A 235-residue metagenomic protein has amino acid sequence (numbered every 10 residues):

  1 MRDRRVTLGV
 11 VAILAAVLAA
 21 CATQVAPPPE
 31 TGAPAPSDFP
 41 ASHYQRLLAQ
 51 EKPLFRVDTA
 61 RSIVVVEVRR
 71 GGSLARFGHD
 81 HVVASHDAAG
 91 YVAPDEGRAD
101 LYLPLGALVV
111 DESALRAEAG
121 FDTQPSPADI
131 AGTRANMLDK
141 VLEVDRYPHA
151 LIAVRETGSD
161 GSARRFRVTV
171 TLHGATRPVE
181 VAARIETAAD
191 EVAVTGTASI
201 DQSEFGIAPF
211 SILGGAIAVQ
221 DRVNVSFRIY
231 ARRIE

Functional and structural regions predicted by a protein language model:
M1-V10: Bacterial N-terminal signal peptides that target proteins for export
R4, A20-C21: Jelly-roll (double-stranded beta-helix
G9-A20: Bacterial N-terminal signal peptides
C21-E235: Low-complexity, acidic/polar, glycine-enriched regions of mature
